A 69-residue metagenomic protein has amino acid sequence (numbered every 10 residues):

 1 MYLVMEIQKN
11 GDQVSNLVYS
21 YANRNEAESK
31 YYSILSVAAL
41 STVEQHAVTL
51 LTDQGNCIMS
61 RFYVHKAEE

Functional and structural regions predicted by a protein language model:
M1-I7, K30, I34, T49: Broad hydrophobic/π-residue packing in well-ordered secondary structure
M1-L17, V43-Q45: Short aromatic-glycine-(Arg/Gly/Cys) micro-motifs in beta-strand/loop hairpins
Y2, Y19-Y21, Y31, F62-Y63: Aromatic side chains
Q8, A22, L51-T52: A structural detector for beta-sheet-dominated domains
Q13-S29: A short, exposed loop/beta-hairpin motif centered on an aromatic-Gly-Thr core
R24, S33-A38: Conserved short hydrophobic interaction patches
S36-E69: Short, mixed-charge low-complexity intrinsically disordered segments
